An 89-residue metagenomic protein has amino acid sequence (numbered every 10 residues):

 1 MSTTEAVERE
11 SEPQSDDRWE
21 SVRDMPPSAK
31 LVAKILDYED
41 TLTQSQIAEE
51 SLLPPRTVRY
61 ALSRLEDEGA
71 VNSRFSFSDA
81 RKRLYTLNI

Functional and structural regions predicted by a protein language model:
M1-S21: Long, low-complexity, charged/polar intrinsically disordered regions in eukaryotic proteins
D16-A29, T43, S73-I89: Short, cationic-aromatic polyanion-contact patches
K30-L36: Hydrophobic residues on short alpha-helical segments
K34, S45, S63: Residues within the helices of the helix-turn-helix
Q46-L52: A short acidic, leucine-rich amphipathic alpha-helix
L53-E66, A80: Short amphipathic alpha-helical interaction segments
G69: Glycine-centered, phosphate/nucleic-acid-interacting loop/turn motifs that mediate DNA/RNA or nucleotide
